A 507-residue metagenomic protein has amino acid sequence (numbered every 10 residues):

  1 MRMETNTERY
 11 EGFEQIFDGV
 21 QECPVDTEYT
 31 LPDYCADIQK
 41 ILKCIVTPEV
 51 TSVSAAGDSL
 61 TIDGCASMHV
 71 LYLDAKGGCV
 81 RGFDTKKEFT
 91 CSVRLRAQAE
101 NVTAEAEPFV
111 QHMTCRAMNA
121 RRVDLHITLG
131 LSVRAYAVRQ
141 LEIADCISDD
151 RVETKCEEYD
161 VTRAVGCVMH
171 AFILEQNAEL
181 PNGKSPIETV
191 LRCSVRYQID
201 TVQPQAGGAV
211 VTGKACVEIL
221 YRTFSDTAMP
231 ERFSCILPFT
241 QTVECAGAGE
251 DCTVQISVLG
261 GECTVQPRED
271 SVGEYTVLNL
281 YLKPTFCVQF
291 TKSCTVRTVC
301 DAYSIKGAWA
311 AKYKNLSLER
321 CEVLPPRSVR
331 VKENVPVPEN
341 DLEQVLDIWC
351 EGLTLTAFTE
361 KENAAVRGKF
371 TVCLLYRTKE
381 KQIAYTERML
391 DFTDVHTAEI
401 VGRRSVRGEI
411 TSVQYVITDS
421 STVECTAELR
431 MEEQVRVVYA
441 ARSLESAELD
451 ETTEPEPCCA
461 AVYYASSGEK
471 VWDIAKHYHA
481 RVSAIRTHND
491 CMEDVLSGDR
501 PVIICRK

Functional and structural regions predicted by a protein language model:
M1-P455: Interfacial loop/beta elements and low-complexity acidic/Ser/Thr-rich segments of macromolecular assembly/processing
S52, T201, A460-A461, V471 (+1 more regions): Residues at structural and domain junctions
P204, T359-K361, A460, S466 (+1 more regions): A structural connector/turn signal
E448-Y464, E469: Strongly charged, low-complexity linkers/loops
A465, V471-H477, V482-T487: Short alpha-helical segments in extracytoplasmic peptidoglycan/chitin-binding modules and envelope-associated proteins
A480-K507: Extracellular LysM carbohydrate-binding repeats and other cell-envelope/extracellular binding modules
